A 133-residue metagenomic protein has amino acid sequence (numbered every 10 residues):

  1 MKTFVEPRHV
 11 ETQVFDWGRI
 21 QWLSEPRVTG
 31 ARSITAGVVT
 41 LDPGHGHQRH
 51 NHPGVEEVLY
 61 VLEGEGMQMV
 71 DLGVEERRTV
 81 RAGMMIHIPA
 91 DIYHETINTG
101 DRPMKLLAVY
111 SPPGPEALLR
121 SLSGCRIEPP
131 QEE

Functional and structural regions predicted by a protein language model:
M1-I34, Q48, S121-E133: A short, N-terminal "cap"/entry segment at the start of jelly-roll beta-barrel domains of the cupin/DSBH fold
W22, G37-P53: Conserved short histidine dyad/triad with adjacent acidic residue
V28, G54, G73, D101-R102: Short strand-connecting beta-turns/loops that link adjacent beta-strands
T29-R32, D42-G46, E63-M67, P112-E116: Short, charged/polar surface micro-motifs in flexible loops or helix N-caps
V38, N51, V70-L72, A90 (+2 more regions): Residue-level recognition of conserved beta-strand positions in structured domain cores
G46, V55-A82, I92: A short beta-strand-loop-beta hairpin characteristic of the jelly-roll/cupin
R81-A82, A90-E116: Ligand-binding loop in jelly-roll beta-barrel domains
